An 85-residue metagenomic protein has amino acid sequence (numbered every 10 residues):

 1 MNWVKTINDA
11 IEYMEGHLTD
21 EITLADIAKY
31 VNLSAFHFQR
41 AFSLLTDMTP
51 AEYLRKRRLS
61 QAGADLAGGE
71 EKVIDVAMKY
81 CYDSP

Functional and structural regions predicted by a protein language model:
N8-A25, L44-Y80: Terminal helix-turn-helix DNA-binding modules in bacterial transcription factors
F36, P85: Key DNA-contact positions within bacterial/archaeal DNA-binding proteins
